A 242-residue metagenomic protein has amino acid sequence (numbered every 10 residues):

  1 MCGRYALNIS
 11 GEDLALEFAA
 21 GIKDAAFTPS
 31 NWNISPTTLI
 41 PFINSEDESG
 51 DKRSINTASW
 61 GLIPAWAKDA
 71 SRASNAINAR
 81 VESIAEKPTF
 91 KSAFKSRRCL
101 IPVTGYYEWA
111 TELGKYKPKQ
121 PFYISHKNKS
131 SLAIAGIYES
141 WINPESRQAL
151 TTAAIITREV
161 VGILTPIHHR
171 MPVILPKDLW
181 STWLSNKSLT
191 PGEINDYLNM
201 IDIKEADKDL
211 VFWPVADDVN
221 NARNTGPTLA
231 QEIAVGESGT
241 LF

Functional and structural regions predicted by a protein language model:
M1-F242: Short linear sequence motif anchored by a di-proline
